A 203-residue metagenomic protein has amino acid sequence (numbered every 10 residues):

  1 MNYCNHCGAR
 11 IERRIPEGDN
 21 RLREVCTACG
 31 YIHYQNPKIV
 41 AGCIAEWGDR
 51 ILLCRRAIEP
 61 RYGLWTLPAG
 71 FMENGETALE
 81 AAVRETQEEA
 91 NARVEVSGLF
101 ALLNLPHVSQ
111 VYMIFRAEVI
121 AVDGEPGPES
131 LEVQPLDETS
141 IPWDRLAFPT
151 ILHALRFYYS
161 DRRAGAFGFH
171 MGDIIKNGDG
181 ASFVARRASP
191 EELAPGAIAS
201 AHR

Functional and structural regions predicted by a protein language model:
C4-C7, C26-C29: Short cysteine-rich clusters marking metal-coordination/redox-active sites
E12-R13, Y34: Short functional micro-motifs and their immediate structural scaffolds
R13-I15, R93-F100: A short coil-to-beta-strand element that immediately follows conserved catalytic motifs
I15-R23: Short linker/helix segments within small regulatory modules
A28-L52, F71: Conserved N-terminal beta-strand and adjoining loop/helix that marks the start of the Nudix/MutT-like hydrolase domain
E46-E88: Conserved Nudix-box catalytic region and its N-terminal flanking loop in Nudix hydrolases and closely related
L103-E125, Q134, A154-R162: Active-site-adjacent beta-strand/loop module that shapes the phosphate/pyrophosphate-binding cleft
P128-R203: Nudix hydrolase/Nudix homology domain
